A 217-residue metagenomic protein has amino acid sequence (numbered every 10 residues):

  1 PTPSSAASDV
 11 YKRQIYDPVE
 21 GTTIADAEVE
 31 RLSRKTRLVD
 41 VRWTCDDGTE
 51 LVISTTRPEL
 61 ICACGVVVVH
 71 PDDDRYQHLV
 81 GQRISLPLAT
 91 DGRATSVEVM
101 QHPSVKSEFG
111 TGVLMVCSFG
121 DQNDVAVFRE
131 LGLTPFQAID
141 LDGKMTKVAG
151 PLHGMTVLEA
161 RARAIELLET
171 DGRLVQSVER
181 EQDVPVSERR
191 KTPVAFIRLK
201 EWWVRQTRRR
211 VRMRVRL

Functional and structural regions predicted by a protein language model:
P1-A7, T207, R212-L217: Short, intrinsically disordered, charge-balanced linker/junction segments flanking boundaries in proteins
S4-D142: NTP-handling and nucleic-acid-processing catalytic cores
S8-P18, S177-D183, R198-K200: Short coil/turn segments at secondary-structure boundaries
Q77-G81, P151-R161: A glycine-biased structural micro-motif
G143, S187: Active-site cavity-forming subdomains of large catalytic enzyme subunits
K144-V148: Short acidic beta-strand-loop surface patches of small beta-rich interaction domains
E159-E181: Phosphate/diphosphate-binding loops
K191: Detector for conserved single-position "signature" residues within domains
